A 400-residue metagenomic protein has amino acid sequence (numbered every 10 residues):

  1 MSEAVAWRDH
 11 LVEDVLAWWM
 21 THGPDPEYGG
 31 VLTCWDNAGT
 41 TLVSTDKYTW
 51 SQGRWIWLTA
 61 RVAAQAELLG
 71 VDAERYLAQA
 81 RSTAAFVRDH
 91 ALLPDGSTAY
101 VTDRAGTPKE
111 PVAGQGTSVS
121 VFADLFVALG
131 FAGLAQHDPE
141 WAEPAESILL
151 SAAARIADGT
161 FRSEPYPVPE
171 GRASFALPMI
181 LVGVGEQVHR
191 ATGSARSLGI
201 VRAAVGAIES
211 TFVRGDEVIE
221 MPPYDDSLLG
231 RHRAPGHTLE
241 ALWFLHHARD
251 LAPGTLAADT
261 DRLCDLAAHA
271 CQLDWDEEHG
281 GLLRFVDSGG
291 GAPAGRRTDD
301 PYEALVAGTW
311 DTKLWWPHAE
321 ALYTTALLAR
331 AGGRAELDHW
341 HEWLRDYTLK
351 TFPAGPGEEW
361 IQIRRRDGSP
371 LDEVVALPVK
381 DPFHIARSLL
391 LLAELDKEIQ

Functional and structural regions predicted by a protein language model:
M1-Q400: Glycan-recognition and catalytic cores of secretory/periplasmic carbohydrate-active enzymes
